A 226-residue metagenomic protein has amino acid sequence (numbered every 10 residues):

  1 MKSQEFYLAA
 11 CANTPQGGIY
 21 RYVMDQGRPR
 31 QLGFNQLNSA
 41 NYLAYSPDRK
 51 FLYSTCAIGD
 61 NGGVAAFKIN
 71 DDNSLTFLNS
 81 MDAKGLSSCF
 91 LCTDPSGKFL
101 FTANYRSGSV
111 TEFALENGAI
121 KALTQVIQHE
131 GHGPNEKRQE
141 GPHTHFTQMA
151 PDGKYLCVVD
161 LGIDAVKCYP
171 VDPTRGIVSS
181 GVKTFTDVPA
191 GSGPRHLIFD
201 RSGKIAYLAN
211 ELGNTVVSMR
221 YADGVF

Functional and structural regions predicted by a protein language model:
C11-N13, A57-G59, Y105, L115 (+4 more regions): Short loop/turn segments immediately following the C-termini of beta-strands
Q16-I19, D60-V64, G108-T111, D164-V166 (+1 more regions): Structural signal for beta-propeller blades
Y22-G27, F67-S74, F113-A122, Y169-V178 (+1 more regions): Short loop/turn segments immediately following beta-strands, especially the blade-tip and inter-blade linker loops
Q31-G97: Blade-loop segments of beta-propeller domains
L37-P47, K84-P95, E130-D152, V188-I205: Beta-rich, blade/repeat-based domains predominating in secreted/periplasmic proteins but also intracellular
T76-F146: Asp-box/WD-like beta-propeller blade repeats and closely related beta-sheet repeat scaffolds
G153-N214: Loop-centered beta-sheet repeat module
